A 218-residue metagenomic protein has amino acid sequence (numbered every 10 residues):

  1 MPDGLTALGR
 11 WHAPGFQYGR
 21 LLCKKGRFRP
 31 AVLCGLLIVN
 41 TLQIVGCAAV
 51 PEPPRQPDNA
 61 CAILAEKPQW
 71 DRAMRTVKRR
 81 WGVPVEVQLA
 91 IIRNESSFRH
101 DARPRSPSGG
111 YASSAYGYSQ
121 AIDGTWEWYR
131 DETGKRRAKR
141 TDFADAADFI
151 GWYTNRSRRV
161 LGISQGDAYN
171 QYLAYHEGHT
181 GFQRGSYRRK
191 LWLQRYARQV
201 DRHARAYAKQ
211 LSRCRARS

Functional and structural regions predicted by a protein language model:
M1-G26: N-terminal secretory signal peptides that target proteins for export/translocation
V32-Q43: Bacterial N-terminal signal peptides
A48-H100, R158-L161, Q210-C214: Export/targeting segments at the very N-terminus of extracytoplasmic proteins
D58-L64, M74-V77, S108-Y116, E132-F143 (+2 more regions): Second-shell loop/turn segments in exported
R72-T76, L89, D148, W152 (+3 more regions): Solvent-exposed, polar/charged alpha-helical surfaces in well-ordered, non-transmembrane soluble domains, broadly
M74, V83-V87, R93-T125, G178-G181 (+2 more regions): Cell-wall polysaccharide-cleaving catalytic domain and substrate-binding groove, primarily in peptidoglycan/chitin
G110-Y111, G166-R217: Catalytic and substrate-binding regions of cell-wall glycan-acting enzymes that process beta-1,4-linked
Y118-F182: Alpha-helical segment that forms one wall of the substrate-binding/catalytic cleft in peptidoglycan-active domains
